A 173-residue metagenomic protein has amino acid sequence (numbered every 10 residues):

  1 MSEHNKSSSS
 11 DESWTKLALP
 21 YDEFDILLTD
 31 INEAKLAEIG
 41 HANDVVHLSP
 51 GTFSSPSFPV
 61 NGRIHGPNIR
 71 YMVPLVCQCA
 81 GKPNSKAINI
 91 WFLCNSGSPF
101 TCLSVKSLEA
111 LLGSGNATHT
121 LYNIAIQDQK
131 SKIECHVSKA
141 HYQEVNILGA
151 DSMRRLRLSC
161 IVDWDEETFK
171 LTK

Functional and structural regions predicted by a protein language model:
M1-K173: Pepsin/retropepsin-fold aspartyl endopeptidases
